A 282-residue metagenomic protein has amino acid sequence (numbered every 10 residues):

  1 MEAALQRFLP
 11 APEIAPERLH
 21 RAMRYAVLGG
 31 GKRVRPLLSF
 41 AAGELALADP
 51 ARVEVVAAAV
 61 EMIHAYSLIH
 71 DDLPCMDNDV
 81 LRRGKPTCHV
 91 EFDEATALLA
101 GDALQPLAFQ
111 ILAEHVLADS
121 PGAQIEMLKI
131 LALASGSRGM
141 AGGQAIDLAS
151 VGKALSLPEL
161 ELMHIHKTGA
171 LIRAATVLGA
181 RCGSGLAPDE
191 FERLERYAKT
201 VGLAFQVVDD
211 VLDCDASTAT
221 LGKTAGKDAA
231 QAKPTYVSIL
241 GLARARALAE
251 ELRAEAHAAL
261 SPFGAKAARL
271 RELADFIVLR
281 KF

Functional and structural regions predicted by a protein language model:
M1-P10: N-terminal amphipathic/basic leader segments beginning at the initiator methionine
L9, E13-H257, A268-V278: Mg2+-dependent prenyl diphosphate-binding active-site environment of isoprenoid biosynthetic enzymes
K281-F282: Short cytosolic juxtamembrane segments of multi-pass membrane proteins
